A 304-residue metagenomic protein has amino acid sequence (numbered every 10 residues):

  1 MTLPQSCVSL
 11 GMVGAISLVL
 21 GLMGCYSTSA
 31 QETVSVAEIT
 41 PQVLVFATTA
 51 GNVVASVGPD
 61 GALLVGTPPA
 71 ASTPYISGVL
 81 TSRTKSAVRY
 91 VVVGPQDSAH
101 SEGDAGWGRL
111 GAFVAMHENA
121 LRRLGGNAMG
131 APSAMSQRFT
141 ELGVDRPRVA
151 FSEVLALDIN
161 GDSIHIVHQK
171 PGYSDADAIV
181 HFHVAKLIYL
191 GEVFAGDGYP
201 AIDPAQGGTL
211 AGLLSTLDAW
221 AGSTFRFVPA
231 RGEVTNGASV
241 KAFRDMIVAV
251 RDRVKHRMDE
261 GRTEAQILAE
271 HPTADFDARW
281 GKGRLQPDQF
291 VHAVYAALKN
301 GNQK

Functional and structural regions predicted by a protein language model:
G11-G24: Bacterial N-terminal signal peptides
Q31, E38-I39, L121-Q169, S174-D175 (+3 more regions): Metallo-beta-lactamase
A37-L80, A178-E192: Conserved beta-strand hairpin/beta-sheet module of binuclear metal-dependent hydrolase folds, prominently
Q42, S56, G66, P95 (+9 more regions): Divalent metal-coordination and catalytic microenvironments
P59-G61, A71-A115: Active-site metal-binding motif and surrounding structural segment of the metallo-beta-lactamase
V65-T67, R89-D97, A115-E118, I188-G191 (+2 more regions): Active-site neighborhood of phospho(di)ester-bond hydrolases with catalytic His/Asp-centered motifs
H181, L187, A211-R262, Q266 (+1 more regions): Divalent-metal (often Zn2+) His-rich catalytic cores of metallo-beta-lactamase-fold enzymes
R262-K304: C-terminal regulatory/interaction regions
